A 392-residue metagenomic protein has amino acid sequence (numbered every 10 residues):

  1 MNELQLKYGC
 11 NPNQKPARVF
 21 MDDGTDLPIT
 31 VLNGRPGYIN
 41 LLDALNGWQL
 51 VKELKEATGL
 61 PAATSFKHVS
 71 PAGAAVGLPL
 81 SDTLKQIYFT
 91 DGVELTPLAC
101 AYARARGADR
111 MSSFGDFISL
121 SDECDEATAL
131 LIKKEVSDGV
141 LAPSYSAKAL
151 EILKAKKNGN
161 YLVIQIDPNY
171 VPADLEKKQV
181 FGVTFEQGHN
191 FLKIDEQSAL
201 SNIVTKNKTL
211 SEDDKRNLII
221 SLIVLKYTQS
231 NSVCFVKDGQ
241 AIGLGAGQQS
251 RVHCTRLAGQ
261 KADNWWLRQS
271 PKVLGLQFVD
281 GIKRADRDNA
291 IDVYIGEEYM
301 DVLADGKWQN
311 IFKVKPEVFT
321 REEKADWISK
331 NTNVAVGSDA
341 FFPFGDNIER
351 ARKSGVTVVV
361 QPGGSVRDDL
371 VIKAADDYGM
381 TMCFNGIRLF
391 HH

Functional and structural regions predicted by a protein language model:
M1-S198, D214-S232: Active-site loops and adjacent core secondary-structure elements that bind or stabilize anionic groups
D23-R35, A108-F114, G188-K208, D286-K307 (+2 more regions): Gly-rich Lys/Arg/Thr-decorated short loops/hinges at beta-loop-alpha junctions or inter-strand turns that position
E53, Y227, N264-R268, K353: Conserved helix-loop functional segments at active or binding sites
A57-S65, I164-I166, S230-K237, L267-F278 (+1 more regions): Flexible, glycine/charged-enriched surface loops at secondary-structure junctions
S70, C124, K237-Q240, Q248 (+2 more regions): Active-site-proximal loop/turn and secondary-structure-junction residues that shape catalytic pockets, frequently
A72, D116, L120-S121, K134-I164 (+5 more regions): C-terminal binding/interaction regions
A72-R110, I242-F341: Glycine- and Gly-Pro-enriched alpha-helical subdomains that act as flexible, kink-prone "lid/hinge" or packing modules
I203-I219: Glycine-rich adenosyl-nucleotide cofactor-binding module
